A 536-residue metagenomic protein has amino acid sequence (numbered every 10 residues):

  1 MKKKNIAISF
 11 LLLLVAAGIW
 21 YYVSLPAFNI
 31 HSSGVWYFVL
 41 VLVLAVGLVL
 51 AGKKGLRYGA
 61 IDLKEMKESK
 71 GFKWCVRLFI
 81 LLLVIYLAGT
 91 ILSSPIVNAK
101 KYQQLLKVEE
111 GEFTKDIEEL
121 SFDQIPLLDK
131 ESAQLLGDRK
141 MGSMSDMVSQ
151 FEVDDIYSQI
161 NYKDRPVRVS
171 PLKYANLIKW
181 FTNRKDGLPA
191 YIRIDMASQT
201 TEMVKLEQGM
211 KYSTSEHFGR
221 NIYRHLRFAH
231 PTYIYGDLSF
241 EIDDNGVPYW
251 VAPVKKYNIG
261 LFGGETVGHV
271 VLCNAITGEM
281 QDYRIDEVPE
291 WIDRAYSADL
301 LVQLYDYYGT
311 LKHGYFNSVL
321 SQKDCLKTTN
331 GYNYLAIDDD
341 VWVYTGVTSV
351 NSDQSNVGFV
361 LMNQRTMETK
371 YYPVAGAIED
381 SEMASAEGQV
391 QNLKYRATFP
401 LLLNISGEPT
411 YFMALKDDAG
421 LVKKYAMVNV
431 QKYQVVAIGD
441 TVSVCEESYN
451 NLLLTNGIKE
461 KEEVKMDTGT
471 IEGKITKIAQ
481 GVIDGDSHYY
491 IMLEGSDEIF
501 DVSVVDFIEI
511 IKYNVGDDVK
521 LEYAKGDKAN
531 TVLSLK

Functional and structural regions predicted by a protein language model:
N5-K536: Soluble extracytoplasmic regions of secretory-pathway and membrane proteins
